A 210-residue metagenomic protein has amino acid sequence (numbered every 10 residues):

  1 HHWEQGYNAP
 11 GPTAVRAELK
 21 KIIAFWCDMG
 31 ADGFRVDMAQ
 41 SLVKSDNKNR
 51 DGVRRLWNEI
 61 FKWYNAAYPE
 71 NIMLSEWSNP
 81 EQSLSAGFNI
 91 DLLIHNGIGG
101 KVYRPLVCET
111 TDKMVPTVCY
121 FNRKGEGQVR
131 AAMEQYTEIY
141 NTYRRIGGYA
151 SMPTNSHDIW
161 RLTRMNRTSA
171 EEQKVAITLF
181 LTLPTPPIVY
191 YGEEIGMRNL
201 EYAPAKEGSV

Functional and structural regions predicted by a protein language model:
H1-V210: Active-site and adjacent substrate-binding regions of carbohydrate-active enzymes
